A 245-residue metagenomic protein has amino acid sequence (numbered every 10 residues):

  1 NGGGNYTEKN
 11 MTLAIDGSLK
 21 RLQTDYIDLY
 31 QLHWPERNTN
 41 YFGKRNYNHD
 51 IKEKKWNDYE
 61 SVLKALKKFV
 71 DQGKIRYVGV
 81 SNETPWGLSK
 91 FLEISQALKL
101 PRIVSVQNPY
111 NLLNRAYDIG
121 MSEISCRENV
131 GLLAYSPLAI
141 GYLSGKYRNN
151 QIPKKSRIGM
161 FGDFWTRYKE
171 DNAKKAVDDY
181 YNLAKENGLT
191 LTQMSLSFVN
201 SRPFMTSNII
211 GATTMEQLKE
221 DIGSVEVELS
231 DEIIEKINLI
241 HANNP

Functional and structural regions predicted by a protein language model:
N1-N10, D50-N57: Active-site mouth loops of central-metabolism enzymes
G3, L19, L113: Glycine-/small-residue-rich active-site loops that bind phosphorylated ligands and cofactors
T7-R21, L63, L88-E93: Short, acidic/polar
M11-D28, G120-N129, I233: Short amphipathic alpha-helices and their capping/turn segments at secondary-structure boundaries
P35-L239, N244: Beta/alpha (TIM)-barrel catalytic core signal, keyed to glycine-rich beta->alpha loops juxtaposed to Asp/Glu that bind
